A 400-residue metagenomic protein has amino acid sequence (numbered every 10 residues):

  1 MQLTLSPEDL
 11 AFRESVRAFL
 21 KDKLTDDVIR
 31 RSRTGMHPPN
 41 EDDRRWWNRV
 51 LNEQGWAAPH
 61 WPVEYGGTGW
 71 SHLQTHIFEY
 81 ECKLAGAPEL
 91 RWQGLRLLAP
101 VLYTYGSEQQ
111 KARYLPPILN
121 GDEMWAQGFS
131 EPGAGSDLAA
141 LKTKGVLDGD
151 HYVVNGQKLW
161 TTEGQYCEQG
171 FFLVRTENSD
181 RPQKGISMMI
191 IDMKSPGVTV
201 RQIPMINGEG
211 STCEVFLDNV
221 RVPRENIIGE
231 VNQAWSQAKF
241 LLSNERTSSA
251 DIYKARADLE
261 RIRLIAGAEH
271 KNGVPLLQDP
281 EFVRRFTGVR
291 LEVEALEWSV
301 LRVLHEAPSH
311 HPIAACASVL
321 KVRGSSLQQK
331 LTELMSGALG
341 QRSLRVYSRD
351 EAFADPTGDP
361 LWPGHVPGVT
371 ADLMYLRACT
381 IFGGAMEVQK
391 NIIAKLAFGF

Functional and structural regions predicted by a protein language model:
Q2, L73, I77-F78, L97 (+3 more regions): Glycine-rich phosphate/cofactor-binding loops in nucleotide/flavin-utilizing enzymes
L5, V198-L296, D372, C379 (+1 more regions): Glycine-rich beta->alpha junctions and the first turn(s) of the following alpha-helix
V28-P38, K271, E294-D359: C-terminal helix-coil-helix/basic helical segment that borders enzyme active sites and/or dimer interfaces and provides
R45-D122, T162-Q169, V293, A307-A315 (+3 more regions): Internal helix-loop-helix
G121-F129: A short, Trp-centered hydrophobic/proline-enriched beta-strand micro-motif
A134, L159-G164, I206-N207, A378-A385: Glycine-rich phosphate/pyrophosphate-binding beta-alpha loops
T143-G145: A structural signal for short hydrophobic beta-strand segments in well-ordered beta-sheet cores
D150-H151, N155-R201: A short core secondary-structure module
